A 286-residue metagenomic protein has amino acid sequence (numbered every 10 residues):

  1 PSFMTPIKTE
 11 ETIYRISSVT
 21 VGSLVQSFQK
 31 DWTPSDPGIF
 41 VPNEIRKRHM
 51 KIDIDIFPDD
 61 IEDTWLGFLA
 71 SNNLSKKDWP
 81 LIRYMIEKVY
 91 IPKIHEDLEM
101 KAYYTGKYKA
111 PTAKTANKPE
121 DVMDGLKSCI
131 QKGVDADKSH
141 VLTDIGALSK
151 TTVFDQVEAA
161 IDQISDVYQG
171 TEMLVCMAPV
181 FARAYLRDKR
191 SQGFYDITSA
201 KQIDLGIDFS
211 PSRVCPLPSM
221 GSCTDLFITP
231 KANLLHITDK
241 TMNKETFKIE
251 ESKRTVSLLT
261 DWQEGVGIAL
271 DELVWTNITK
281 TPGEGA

Functional and structural regions predicted by a protein language model:
P1-F68: Assembly/oligomerization interface modules of large self-assembling protein complexes
P1-M4, M100-Y108, G170-M177, S199-K201: Short glycine-rich, low-complexity/disordered patches
P1-T9, R15-S17, M123-I145, A182-A286: Sequence/fold signature of self-assembling virion shell proteins
K51, E87, G170-E172, T255: Extracellular structured ligand-interaction cores
T64-W65, E99, A184-L186: Short helix/loop capping segments that flank catalytic or ligand/cofactor-binding pockets
G67-A159, G285-A286: Alpha-helical scaffold segments that mediate packing/assembly in large oligomeric complexes
K93, D97, K101, G133 (+5 more regions): Short secondary-structure junctions and interdomain/linker hinges
D144-G193: Ordered core of a single globular domain
